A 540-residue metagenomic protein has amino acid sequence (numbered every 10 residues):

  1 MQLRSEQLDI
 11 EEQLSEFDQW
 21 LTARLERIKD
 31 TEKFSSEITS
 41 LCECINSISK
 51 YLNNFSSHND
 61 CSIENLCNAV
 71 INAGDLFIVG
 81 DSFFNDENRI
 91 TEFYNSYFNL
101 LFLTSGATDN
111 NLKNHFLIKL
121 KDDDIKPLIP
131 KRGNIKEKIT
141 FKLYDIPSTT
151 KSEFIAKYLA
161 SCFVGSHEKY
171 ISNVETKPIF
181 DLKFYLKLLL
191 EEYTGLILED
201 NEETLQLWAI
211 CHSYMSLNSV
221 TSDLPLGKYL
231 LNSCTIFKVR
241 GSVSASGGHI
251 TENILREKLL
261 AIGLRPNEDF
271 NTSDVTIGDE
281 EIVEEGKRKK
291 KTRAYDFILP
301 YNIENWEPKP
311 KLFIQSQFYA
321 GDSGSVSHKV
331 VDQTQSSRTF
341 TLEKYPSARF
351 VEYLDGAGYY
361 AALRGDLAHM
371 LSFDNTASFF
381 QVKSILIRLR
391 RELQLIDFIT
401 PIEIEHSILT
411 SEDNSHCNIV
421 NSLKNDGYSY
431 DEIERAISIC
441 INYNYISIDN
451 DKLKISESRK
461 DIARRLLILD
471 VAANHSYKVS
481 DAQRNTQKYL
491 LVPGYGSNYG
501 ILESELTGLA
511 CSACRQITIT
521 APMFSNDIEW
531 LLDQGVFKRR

Functional and structural regions predicted by a protein language model:
M1-D223, N418-R540: Nuclease-adjacent, charged terminal/linker segments that flank catalytic cores
D223-Y229: Intrinsically disordered, low-complexity, charge-dense segments enriched in Lys/Arg and Glu/Asp interspersed
L230-E284: Acidic-basic catalytic patches of nuclease active cores, encompassing PD-(D/E)XK and other metal-cofactor nuclease
A245-S246, H328, G427, T518: Residue-level marker of alpha-helix boundaries and capping positions
T251, A362-L363, E432, M523: Residue-level preference for nonpolar/small residues embedded in alpha-helices
A261-T410: Catalytic core segments in nucleotide and nucleic-acid processing enzymes
V351, A368-D374, P401, S411-N425 (+1 more regions): Long mid-to-C-terminal scaffolding/interaction modules that assemble large complexes
